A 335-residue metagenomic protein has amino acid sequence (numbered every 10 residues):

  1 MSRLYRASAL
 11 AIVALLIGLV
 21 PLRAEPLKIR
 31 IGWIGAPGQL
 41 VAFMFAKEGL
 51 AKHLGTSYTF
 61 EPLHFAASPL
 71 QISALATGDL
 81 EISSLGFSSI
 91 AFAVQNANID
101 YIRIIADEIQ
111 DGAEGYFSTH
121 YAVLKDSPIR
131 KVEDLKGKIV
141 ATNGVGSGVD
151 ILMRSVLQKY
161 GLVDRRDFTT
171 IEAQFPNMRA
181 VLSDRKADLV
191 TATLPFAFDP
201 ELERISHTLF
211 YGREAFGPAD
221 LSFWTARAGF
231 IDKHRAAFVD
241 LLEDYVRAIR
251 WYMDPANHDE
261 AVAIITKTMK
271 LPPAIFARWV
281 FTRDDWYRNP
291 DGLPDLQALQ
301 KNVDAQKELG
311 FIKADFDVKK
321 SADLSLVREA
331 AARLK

Functional and structural regions predicted by a protein language model:
M1-A9: Bacterial N-terminal signal peptides that target proteins for export
A9-G18: Bacterial N-terminal signal peptides
V20-A24: Sec/Tat signal peptide C-region and signal peptidase I cleavage site
E25-V163, T169-A173, D188-L194, P218: Short, glycine-/small- and polar/acidic-enriched structural segments that line small-molecule recognition paths
K47, G55, A76-T77, Q95 (+6 more regions): Sec-exported extracytoplasmic/periplasmic mature domains
S88, T170, P176-K267: Pocket-lining segment of extracytoplasmic ligand-binding domains
D232-K313: Secondary-structure end/capping motifs
V303-K335: Conserved C-terminal helix/tail region of periplasmic/extracytoplasmic solute-binding proteins
